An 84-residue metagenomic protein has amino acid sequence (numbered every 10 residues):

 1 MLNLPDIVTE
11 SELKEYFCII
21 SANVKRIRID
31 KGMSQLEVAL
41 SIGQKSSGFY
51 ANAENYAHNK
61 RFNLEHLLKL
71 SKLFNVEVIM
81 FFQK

Functional and structural regions predicted by a protein language model:
L2-K31: A short, Lys/Arg-rich alpha-helix, primarily the initiator
N23, S34, N63-H66, E77: Residues that mark the N-terminal boundary/hinge immediately upstream of a DNA-recognition element
V24, V38-A39, F49-A53, F81: Conserved hydrophobic/aromatic packing and binding residues within compact polymer-binding modules
D30, S41, L73: Residues within the alpha-helical elements of helix-turn-helix
G32, A57-K72: Short, basic-rich loop-to-helix N-cap that marks the start of a DNA-contacting helix
L36-L40, L70: Short alpha-helical "recognition helix" segments of helix-turn-helix
G43-K60: Recognition helix of helix-turn-helix/homeodomain-like DNA-binding domains that insert into the DNA major groove
F74-K84: Short C-terminal boundary/hinge segments that cap the last helix of small helical domains
